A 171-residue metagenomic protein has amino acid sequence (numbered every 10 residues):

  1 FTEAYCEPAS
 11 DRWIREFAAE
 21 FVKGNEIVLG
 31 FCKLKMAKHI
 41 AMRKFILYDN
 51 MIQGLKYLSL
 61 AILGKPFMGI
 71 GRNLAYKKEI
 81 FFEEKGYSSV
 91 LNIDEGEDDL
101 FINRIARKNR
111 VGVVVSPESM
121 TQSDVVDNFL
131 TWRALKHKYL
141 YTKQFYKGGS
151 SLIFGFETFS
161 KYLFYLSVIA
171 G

Functional and structural regions predicted by a protein language model:
F1-E7: Short beta-strand-to-loop acidic/aromatic patch adjacent to the donor-nucleotide binding site
A4, G69-R72, E95-L100: Conserved glycosyltransferase catalytic-site signature
A9-S10, K77: GHKL-family ATP-binding catalytic core of two-component histidine kinases
S10-V22: Short alpha-helix within the catalytic core of nucleotide-sugar-dependent glycosyltransferases
F21, I27-I52, F82, S88-S151: Catalytic donor/gating beta->alpha subdomain of glycosyltransferases that bind UDP-sugars
L58-K65: Short, P/G- and charge-enriched loop/turn segments at secondary-structure junctions
G69-K85: Conserved nucleotide-sugar donor-binding and metal-coordinating catalytic region shared by glycosyltransferases
F145-G171: Alpha-helical bilayer-embedded segments of polytopic membrane proteins, i.e., transmembrane/intramembrane helices
